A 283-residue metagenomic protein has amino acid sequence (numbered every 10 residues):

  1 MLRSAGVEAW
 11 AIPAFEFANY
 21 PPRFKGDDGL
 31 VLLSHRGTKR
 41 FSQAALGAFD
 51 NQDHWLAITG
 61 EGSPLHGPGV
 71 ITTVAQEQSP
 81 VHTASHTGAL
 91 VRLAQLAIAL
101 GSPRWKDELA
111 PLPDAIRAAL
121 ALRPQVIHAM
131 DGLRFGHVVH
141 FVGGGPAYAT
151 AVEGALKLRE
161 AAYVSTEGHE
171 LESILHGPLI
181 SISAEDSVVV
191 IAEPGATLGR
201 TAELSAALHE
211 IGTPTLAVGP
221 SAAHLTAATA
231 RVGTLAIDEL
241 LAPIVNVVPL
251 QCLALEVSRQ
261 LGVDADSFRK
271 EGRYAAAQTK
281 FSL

Functional and structural regions predicted by a protein language model:
M1-D114, G144, I191-L235, L253: Glycine-rich phosphate-binding loops that contact phosphosugars or nucleotide phosphates
M1-S4, A151-E153, K157-E160, V247-C252: Conserved phosphate/anionic-ligand binding catalytic regions in large, soluble enzymes, centered on
W10, F17, V126, E167 (+2 more regions): Preference for short coil/turn "hinge" residues that link or interrupt alpha-helices
G69-S187, T197, L261-L283: Active-site phosphate/pyrophosphate-binding segments
G154, A202-L204, N246, R269: Composition- and surface-driven signal marking solvent-exposed, interaction-prone regions in large proteins
D186-P194, N246-V247: Hydrophobic membrane-spanning alpha-helices of multi-pass integral membrane proteins
T234-A265: Internal helix-turn-beta structural module
